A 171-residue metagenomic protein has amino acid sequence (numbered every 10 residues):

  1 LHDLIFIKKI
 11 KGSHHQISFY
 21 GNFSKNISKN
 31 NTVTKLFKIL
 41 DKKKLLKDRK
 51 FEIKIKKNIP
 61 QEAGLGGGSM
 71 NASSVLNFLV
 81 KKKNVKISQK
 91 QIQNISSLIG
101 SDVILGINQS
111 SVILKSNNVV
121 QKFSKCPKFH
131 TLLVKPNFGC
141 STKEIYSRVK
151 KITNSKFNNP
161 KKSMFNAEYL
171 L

Functional and structural regions predicted by a protein language model:
L1, R49, I99, I107-N108 (+1 more regions): Short, basic and Ser/Thr-rich N-terminal targeting/leader segments
L1-A63, K81-K90, K135: ATP-binding N-lobe of GHMP and related small-molecule kinases
I17, N108, V112-L171: Conserved, helical-rich catalytic subdomain that frames metal- and/or nucleotide-binding sites in enzyme alpha/beta
I27-T34, S69, G139, E168: Electropositive phosphate-/nucleotide-binding environments in soluble metabolic enzymes
K38, S74-V80, N94-S97, V112: A broadly conserved amphipathic alpha-helix scaffold signal in soluble, globular proteins
A63-Q91, L105-I107: DPxDG-like acidic metal-binding loop motif
S88-S97, K162: Short, well-structured alpha-helical segments that form the helix of a local strand-helix-strand
